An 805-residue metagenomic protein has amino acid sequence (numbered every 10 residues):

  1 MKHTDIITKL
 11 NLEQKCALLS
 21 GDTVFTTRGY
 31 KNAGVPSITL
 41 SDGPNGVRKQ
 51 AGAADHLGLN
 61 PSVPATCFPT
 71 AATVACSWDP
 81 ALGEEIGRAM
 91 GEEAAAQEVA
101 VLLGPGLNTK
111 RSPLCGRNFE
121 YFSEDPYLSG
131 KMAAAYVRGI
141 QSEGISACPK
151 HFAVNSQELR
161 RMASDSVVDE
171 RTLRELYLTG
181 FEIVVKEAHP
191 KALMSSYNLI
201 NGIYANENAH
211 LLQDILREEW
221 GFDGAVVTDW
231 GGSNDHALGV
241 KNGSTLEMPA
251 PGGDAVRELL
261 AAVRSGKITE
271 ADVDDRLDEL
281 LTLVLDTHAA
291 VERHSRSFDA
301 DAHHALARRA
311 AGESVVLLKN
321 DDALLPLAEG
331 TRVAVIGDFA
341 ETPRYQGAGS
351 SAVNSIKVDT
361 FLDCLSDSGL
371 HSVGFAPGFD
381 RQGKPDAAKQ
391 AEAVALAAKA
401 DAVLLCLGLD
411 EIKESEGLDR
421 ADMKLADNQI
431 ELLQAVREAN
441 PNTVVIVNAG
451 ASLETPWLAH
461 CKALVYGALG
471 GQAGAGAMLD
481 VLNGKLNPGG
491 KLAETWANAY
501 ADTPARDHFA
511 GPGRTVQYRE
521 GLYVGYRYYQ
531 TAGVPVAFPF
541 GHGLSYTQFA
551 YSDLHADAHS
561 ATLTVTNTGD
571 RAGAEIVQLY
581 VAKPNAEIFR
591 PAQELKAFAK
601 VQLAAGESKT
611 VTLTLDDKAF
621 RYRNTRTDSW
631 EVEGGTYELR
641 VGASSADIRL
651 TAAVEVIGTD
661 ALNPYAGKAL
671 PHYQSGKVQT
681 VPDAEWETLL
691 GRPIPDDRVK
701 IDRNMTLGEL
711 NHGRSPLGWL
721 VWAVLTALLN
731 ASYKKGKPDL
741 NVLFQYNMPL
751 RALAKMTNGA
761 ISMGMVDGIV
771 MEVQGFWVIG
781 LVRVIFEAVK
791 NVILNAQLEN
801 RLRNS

Functional and structural regions predicted by a protein language model:
M1-Y622, T636-V641, S645, N758-A760 (+3 more regions): Glycoside hydrolase catalytic-domain context in secreted enzymes
A75, V227, A493, T627 (+3 more regions): Intrinsically disordered regions, especially transient/low-confidence alpha-helical propensity segments and coil-helix
D617-P664: Terminal connector regions
A652-V724: Charged, amphipathic alpha-helical linkers/stalks
P693-S805: Long, compositionally biased, glycine/small-hydrophobic-enriched stretches that function as flexible linkers, tethers
